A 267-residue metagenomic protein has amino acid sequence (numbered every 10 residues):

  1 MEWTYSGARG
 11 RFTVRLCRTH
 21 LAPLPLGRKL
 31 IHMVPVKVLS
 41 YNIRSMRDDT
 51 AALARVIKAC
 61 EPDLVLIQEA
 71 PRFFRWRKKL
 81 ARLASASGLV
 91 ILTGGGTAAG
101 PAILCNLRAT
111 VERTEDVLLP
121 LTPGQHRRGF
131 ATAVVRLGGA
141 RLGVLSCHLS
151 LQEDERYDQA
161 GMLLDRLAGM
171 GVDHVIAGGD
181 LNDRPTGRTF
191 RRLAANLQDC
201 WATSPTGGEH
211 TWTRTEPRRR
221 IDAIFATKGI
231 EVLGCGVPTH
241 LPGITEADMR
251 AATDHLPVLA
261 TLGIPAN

Functional and structural regions predicted by a protein language model:
W3-R82, P101, P265-N267: N-terminal, active-site-proximal structural segment of metallo-dependent hydrolase catalytic domains
W3-Y5, F12-L26, F73, T114-E115 (+2 more regions): Metal-dependent phosphoester-hydrolase catalytic domains
V38-I43, L53-W76, A133, V144-C147 (+4 more regions): Active-site beta-strand/loop signature of hydrolases that rely on acidic residues for catalysis
R47-A51, R77, A98, R127 (+2 more regions): Structural motif corresponding to alpha-helix initiation and N-cap regions
T50, R75-K78, R82, R156 (+2 more regions): Short glycine-/acidic-enriched loop or helix-start segments at secondary-structure transitions that form or flank
L64, E69-R141, G234-T239: Structured beta-strand-rich core segments of catalytic domains in phosphoester-bond hydrolases
V117-P123, S146-D154: Surface-exposed cleft-lining segments at the edges of enzyme active sites
E155-D165, R214: Alpha-helical scaffold elements lining the catalytic groove of polysaccharide deacetylases
